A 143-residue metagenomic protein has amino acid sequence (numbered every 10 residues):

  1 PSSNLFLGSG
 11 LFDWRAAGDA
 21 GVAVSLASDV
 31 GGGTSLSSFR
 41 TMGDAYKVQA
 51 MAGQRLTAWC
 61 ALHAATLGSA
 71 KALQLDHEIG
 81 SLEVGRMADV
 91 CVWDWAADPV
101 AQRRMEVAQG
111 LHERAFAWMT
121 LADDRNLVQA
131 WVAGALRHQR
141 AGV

Functional and structural regions predicted by a protein language model:
P1-S2, A96: Short glycine-/small-residue-rich Rossmann-like dinucleotide-binding loops
S2-S3, V30: Short, ordered loop/turn segments at secondary-structure junctions
L7-G8: Helical hairpin unit composed of two closely spaced alpha helices linked by a short loop
D13-Q102: His/Asp/Glu-enriched, well-ordered alpha-helical/loop segment that forms or immediately abuts the divalent-metal
C60, G142-V143: Long, low-complexity intrinsically disordered regions
M87-G142: C-terminal cap of metal-dependent C-N hydrolases
